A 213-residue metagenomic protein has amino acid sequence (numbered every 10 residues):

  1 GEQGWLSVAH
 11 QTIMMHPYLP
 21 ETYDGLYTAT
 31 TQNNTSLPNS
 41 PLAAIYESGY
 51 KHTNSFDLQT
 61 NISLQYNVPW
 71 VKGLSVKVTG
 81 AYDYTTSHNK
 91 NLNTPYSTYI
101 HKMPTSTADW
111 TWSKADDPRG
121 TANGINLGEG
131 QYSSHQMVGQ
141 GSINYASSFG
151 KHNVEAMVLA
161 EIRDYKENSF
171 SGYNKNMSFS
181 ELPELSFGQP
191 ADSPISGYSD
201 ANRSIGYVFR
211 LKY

Functional and structural regions predicted by a protein language model:
G1-D57, S75-K77, D83-I205: Surface-exposed loop/interface segments of Gram-negative outer-membrane beta-barrel transport/assembly proteins
L64-V68, Y145-S147, Y213: Residue-level signature of outer-membrane beta-barrel architecture
R203-Y213: Structured alpha-helical segments in the cores of large, soluble enzyme domains
